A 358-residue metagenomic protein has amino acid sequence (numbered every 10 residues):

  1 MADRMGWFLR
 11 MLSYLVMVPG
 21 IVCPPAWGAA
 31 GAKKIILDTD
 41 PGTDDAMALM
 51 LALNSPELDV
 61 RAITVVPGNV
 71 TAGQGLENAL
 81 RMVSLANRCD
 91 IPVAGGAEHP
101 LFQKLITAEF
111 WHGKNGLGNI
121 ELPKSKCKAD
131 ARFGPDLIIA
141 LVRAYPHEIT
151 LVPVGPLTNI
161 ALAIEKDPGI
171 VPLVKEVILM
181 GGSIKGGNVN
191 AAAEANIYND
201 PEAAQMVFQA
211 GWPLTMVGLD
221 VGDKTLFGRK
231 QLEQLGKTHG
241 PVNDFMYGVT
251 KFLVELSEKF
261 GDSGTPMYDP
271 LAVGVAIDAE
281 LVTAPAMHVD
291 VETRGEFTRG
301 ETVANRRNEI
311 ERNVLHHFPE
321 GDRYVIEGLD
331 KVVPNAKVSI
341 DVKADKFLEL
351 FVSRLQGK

Functional and structural regions predicted by a protein language model:
M1-W7: N-terminal secretory signal peptides that target proteins for export/translocation
D3, P25-A32: Extreme N-terminus of proteins, especially the signal/transit-peptide cleavage junction and the first residues
R10-P24: Bacterial N-terminal signal peptides
A30-T39, A46-R81, N115, N119-K224 (+1 more regions): Active-site histidine-anchored catalytic micro-motif
G31-A32, M50-L51, D59-V60, Y198 (+2 more regions): Conformational coupling and interaction surfaces
M82, A86-A94: A glycine-rich helix N-cap at a beta->alpha junction
V93, V207, V273: A residue-level signal for conserved active-site and pocket-lining positions in enzyme catalytic cores
A94-K124: Surface-exposed loop and adjacent secondary-structure segments within mature catalytic domains
